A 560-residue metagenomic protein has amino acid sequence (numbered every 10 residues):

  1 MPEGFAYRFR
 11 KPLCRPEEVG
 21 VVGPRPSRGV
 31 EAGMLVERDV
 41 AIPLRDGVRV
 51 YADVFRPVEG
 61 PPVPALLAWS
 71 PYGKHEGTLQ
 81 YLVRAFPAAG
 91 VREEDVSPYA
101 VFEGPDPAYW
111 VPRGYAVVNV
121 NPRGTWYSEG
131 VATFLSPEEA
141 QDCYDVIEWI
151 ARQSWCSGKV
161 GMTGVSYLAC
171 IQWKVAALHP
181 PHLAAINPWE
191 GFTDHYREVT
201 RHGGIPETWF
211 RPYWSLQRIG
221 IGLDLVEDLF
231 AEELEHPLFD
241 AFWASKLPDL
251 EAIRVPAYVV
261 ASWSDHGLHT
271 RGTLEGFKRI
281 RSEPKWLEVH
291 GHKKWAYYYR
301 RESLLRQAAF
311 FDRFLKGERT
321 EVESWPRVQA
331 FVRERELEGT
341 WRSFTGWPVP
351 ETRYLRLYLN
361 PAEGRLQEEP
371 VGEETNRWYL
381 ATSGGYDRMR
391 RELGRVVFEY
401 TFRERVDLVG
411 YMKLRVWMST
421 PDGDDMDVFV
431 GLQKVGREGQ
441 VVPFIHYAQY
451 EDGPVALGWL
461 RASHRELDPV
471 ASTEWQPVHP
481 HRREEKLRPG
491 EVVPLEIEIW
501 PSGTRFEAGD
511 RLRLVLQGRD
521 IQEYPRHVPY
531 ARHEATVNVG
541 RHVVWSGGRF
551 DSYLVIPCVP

Functional and structural regions predicted by a protein language model:
G4-V22, V36, S97, S303-L305 (+1 more regions): Glycine/threonine-rich phosphate-binding loop and adjacent beta-strand/alpha-helix elements that clamp
G23-E323, Q329: Active-site-proximal cap/loop segments of hydrolase catalytic domains
